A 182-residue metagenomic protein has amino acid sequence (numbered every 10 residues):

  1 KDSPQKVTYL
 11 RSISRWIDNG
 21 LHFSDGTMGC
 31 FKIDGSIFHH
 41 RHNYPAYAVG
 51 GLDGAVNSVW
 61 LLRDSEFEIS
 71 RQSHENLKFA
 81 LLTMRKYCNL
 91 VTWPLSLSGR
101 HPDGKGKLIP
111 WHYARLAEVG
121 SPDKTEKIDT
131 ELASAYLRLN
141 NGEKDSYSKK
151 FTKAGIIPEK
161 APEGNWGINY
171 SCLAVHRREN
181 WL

Functional and structural regions predicted by a protein language model:
K1-L182: Extracellular polysaccharide-recognition and catalytic grooves
